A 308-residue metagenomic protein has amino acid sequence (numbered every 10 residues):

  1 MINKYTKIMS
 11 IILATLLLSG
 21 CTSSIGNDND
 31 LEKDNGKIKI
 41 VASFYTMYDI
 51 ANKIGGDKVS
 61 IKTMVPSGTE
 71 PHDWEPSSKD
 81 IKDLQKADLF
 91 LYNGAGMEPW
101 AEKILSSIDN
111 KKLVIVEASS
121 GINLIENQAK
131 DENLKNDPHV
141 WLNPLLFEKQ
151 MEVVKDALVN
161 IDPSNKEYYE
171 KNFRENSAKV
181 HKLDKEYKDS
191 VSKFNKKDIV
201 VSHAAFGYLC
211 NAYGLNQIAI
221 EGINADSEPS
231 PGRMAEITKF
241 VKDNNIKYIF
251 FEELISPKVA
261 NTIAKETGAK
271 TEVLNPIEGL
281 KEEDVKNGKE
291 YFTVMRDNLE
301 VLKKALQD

Functional and structural regions predicted by a protein language model:
M1-N3: N-terminal secretory signal peptides that target proteins for export/translocation
Y5, S10, G20-D308: Extracytoplasmic metal-acquisition and chelation regions
A14-T15: Residue-level signal for mature regions of secreted extracellular proteins and peptides
